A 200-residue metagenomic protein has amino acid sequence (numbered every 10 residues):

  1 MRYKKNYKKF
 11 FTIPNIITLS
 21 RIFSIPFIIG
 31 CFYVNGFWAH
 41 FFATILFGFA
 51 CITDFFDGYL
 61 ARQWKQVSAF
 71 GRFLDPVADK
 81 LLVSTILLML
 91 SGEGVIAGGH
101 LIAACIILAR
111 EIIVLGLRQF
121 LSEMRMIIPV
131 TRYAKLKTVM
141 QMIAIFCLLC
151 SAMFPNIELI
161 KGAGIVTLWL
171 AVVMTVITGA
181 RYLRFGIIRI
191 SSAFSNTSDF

Functional and structural regions predicted by a protein language model:
M1-N15, L19, S24-I25, N35 (+3 more regions): C-terminal membrane-associated helical module and adjoining short loops/tails
T18, F23-F70, I86-L108, I160-V176: Membrane-embedded alpha-helical segments that form the functional core of polytopic membrane enzymes, especially those
I22, V83, V114: Functionally critical, cavity-lining and gating residues within the transmembrane helices of 12-TM secondary
D54, D75, E111: Conserved G/P- and acidic residue-centered "switch" motifs that form tight phosphate/ATP-binding loops in soluble
L74-V77, C105-I106, T131-K137: Cytoplasmic-side transmembrane-helix entry/capping segments in multi-pass membrane proteins
V77-T85, R110: Core segments of alpha-helical transmembrane spans in multipass integral membrane proteins
S84, L88, M142-I145: Hydrophobic alpha-helical transmembrane segments in multi-pass membrane proteins
I112-F120: Membrane-water interface of transmembrane alpha-helices
